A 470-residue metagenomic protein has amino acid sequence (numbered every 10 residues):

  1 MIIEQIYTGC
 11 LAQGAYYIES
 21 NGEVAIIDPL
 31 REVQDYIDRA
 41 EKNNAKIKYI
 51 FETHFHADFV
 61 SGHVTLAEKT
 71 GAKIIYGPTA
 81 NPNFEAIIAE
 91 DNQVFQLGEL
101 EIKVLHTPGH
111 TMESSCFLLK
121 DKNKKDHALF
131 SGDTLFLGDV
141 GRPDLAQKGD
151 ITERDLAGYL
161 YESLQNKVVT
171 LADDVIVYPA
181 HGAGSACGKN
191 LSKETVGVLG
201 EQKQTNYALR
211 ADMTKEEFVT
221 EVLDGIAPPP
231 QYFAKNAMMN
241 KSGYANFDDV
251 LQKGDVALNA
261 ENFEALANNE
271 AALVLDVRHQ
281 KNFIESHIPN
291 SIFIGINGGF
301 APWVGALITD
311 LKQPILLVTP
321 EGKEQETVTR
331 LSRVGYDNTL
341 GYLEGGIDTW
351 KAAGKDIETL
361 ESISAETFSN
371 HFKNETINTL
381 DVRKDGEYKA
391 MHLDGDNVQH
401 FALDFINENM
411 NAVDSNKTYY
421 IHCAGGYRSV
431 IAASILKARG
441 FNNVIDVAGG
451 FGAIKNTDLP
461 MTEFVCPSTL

Functional and structural regions predicted by a protein language model:
M1-K46, F117-G132, L137-G138: Conserved beta-strand hairpin/beta-sheet module of binuclear metal-dependent hydrolase folds, prominently
I18, D28, H54, L66 (+8 more regions): Divalent metal-coordination and catalytic microenvironments
I26-I27, I47-H56, I74-T79, H106-G109 (+4 more regions): Active-site neighborhood of phospho(di)ester-bond hydrolases with catalytic His/Asp-centered motifs
P29-L30, F55, T79, T111 (+6 more regions): Active-site metal-binding loops of divalent metal-dependent hydrolases
V33-I75: Active-site metal-binding motif and surrounding structural segment of the metallo-beta-lactamase
E101, T111-P229: Metallo-beta-lactamase
R142-D144, D150, E201-M238, S242 (+3 more regions): Rhodanese-like catalytic fold shared by cysteine-dependent sulfurtransferases and DSP/PTP-type phosphatases
P179-G184, K189-N190, K235-A237, V277-H279 (+1 more regions): Short, well-ordered beta-to-alpha junction loops that form the rim of enzyme active sites and present histidine/acidic
